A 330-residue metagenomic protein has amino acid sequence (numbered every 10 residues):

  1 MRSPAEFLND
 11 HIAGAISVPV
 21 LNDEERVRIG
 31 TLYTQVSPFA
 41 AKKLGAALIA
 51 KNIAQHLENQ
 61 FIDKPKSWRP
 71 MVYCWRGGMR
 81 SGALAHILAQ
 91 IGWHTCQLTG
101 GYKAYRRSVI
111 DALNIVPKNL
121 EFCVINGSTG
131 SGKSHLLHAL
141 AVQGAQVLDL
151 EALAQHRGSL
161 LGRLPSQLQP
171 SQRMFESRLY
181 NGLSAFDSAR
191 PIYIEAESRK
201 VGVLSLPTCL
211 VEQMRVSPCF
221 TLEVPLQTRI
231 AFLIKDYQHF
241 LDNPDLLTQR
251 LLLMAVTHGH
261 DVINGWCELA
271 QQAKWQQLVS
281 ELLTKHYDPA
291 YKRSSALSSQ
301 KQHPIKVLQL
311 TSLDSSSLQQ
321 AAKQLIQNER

Functional and structural regions predicted by a protein language model:
M1-A13, L113-P117, F122-N126: Flexible, polar/low-complexity N-terminal or interdomain linker segments that lie immediately upstream of folded
M1-P65: Positively charged, proline/Ser/Thr-rich regional signature most characteristic of the Rhodanese/CDC25-like
A47-T99: Catalytic cysteine-centered active loop of the rhodanese-like fold, especially the PTP/DSP P-loop
G78-R80, E121-A141: Glycine-rich phosphate-binding P-loop
A85-L88, S134-V147: A conserved segment at the C-terminal end of the G1
W93-R107, D149-A154: A short glycine-rich beta-strand->turn/loop micro-motif centered on a GG-aromatic cluster
V142-Q213: Conserved nucleotide-sensing/catalytic segment adjacent to the nucleotide-binding pocket in NTP-handling enzymes
E212-C219, E223-R330: Conserved NTP phosphate-binding and transfer environment spanning the P-loop NTPase/kinase superfamily
